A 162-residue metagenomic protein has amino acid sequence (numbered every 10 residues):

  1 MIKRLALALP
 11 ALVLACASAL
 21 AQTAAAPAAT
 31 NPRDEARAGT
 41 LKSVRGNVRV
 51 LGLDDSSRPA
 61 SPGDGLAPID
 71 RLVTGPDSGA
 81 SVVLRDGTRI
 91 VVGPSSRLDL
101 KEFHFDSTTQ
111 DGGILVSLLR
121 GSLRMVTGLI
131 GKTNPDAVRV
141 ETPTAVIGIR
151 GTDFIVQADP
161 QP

Functional and structural regions predicted by a protein language model:
M1-L9: Bacterial N-terminal signal peptides that target proteins for export
A8-A17: Bacterial N-terminal signal peptides
A21-P162: Flexible, surface-exposed loop/linker segments and immediately adjacent secondary-structure boundaries
